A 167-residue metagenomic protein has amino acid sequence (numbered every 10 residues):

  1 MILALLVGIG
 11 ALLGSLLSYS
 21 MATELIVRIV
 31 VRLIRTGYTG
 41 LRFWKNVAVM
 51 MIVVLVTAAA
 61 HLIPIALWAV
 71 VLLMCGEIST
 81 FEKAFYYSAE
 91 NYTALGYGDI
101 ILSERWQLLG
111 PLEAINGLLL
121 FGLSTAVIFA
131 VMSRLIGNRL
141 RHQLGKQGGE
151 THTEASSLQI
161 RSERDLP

Functional and structural regions predicted by a protein language model:
M1-A58, F121, T125-P167: Cytoplasmic (intracellular) domains, linkers, and terminal tails of multi-pass ion channels
G10-S15, Y19, K83-Y92, Y97-R139: Pore domain of cation channels
S20, K45, V49, H61-I65 (+2 more regions): Generic alpha-helical scaffold signal
A59-Y87: Outer-pore turret/helix-boundary of cation channels
T80, I100-S103, S162-D165: Intrinsic-disorder/low-complexity, polar/charged segments
